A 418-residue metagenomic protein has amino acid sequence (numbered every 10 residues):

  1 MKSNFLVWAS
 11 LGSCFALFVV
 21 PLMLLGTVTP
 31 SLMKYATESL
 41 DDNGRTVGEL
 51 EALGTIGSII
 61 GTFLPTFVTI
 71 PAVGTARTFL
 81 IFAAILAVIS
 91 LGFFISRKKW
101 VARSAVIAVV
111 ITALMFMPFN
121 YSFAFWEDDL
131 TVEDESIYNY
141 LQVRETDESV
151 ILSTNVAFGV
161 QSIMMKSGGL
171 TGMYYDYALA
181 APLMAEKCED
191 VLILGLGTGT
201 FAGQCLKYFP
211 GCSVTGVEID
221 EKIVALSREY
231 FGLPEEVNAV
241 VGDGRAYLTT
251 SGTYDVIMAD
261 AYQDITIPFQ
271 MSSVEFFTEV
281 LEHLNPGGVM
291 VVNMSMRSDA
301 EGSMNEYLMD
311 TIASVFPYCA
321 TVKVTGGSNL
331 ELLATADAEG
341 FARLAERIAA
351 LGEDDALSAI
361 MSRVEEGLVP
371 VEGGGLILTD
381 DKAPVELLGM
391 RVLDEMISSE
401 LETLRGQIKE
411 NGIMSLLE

Functional and structural regions predicted by a protein language model:
M1-E133, E145-D147, A157-V160, E186-L192 (+10 more regions): Alpha-helical transmembrane segments of multi-pass membrane proteins
V101-Y174, A181-M184, T321-E418: Soluble small-group transferase modules, centered on the S-adenosyl donor enzyme superfamily
D176-Y177, P317: N-terminal post-signal-peptidase region of extra-cytosolic proteins
G216: Short beta-strand "acidic-cap" motif of Rossmann-like dinucleotide-binding folds
E236-N238: Short, conserved active-site loop motifs that form the nucleotide-linked donor/cofactor pocket
